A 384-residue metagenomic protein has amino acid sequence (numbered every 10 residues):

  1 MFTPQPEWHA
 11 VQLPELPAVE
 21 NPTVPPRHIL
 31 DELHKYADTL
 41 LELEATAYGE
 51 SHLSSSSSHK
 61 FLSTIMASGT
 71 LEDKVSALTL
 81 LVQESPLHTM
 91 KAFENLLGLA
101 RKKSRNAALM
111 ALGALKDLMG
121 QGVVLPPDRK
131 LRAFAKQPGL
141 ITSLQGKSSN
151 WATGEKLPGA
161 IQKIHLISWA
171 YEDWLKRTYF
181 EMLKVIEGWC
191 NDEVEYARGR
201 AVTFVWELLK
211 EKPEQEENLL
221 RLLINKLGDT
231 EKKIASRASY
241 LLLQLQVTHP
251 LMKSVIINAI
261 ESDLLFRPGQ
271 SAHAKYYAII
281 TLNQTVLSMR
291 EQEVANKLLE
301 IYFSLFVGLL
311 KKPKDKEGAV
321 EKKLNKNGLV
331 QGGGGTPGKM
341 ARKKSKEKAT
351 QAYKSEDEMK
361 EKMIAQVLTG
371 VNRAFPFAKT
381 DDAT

Functional and structural regions predicted by a protein language model:
M1-T384: Eukaryotic alpha-helical solenoid repeat scaffolds
